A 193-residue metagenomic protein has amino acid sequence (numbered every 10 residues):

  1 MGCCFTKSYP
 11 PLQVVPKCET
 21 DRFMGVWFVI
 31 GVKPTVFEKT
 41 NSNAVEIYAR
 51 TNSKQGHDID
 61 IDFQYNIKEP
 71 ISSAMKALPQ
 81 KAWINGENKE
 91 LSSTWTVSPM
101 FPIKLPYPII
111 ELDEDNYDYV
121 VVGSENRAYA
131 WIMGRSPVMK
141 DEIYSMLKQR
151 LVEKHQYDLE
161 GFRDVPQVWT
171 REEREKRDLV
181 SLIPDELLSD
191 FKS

Functional and structural regions predicted by a protein language model:
M1-S193: A beta-rich soluble binding module of mature secreted/lumenal proteins
